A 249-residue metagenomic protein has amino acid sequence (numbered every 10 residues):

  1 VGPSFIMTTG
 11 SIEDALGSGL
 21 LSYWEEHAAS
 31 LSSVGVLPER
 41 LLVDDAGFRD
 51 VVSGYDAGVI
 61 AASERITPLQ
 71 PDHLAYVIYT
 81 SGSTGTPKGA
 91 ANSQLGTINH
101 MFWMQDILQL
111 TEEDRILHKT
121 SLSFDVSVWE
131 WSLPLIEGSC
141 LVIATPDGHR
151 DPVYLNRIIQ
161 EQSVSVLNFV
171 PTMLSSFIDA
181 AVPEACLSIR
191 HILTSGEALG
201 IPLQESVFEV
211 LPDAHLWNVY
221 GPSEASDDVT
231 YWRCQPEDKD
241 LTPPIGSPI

Functional and structural regions predicted by a protein language model:
V1-I98, D106-Q109, R115, P134 (+2 more regions): Carrier-protein-dependent adenylate-forming modules in NRPS/ANL systems
T9-L37, M104-T111, S123, I136 (+1 more regions): Adenylate-forming
Q70, A91-S93, D125, V170 (+1 more regions): GHKL-family ATP-binding catalytic core of two-component histidine kinases
A75, A91, R115-L117, S123 (+4 more regions): Short, well-ordered beta-strand segments
Y79, S127, T172: Short alpha-helical segment within the catalytic ATP-binding CA
S81, G96, S121, G221-S223: Catalytic nucleophile serine of serine hydrolases, specifically the conserved "nucleophile elbow" pentapeptide
M101: Short-chain dehydrogenase/reductase
S247-I249: Short Pro/Gly-enriched coil loops immediately N-terminal to beta-strands
